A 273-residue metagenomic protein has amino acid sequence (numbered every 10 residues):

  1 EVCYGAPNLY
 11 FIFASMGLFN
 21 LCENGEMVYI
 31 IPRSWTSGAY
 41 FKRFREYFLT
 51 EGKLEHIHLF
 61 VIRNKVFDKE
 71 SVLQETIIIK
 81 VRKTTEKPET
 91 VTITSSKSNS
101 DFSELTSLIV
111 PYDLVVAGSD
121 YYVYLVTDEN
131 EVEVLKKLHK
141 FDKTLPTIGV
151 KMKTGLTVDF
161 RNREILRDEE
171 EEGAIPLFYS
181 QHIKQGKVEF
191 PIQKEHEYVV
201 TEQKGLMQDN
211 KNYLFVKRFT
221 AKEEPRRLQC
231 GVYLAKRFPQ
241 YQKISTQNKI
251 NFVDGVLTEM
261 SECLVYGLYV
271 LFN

Functional and structural regions predicted by a protein language model:
E1-K143: Signature of N6-adenine DNA methyltransferases within the class I
E133-N273: Polybasic, glycine- and aromatic-enriched phosphate-binding surface used to engage nucleic acids
